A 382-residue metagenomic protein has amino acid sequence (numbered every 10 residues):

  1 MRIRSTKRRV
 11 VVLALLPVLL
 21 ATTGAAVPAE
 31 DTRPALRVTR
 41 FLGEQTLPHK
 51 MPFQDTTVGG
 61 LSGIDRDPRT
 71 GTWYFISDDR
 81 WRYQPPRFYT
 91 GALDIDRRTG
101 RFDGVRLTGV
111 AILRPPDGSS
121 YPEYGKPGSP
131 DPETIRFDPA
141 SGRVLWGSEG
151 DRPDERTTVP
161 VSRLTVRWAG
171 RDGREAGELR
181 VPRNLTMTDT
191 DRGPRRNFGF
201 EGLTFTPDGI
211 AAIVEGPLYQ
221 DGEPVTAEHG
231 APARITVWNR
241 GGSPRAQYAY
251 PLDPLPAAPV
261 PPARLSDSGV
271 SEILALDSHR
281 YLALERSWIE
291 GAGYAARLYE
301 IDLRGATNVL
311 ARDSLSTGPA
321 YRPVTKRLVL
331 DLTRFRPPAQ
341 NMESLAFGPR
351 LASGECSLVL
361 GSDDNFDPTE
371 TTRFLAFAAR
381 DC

Functional and structural regions predicted by a protein language model:
R2-E30: Secretory targeting and sorting signals
R2-R4, V27-C382: Sequence/structural signature of beta-propeller domains
